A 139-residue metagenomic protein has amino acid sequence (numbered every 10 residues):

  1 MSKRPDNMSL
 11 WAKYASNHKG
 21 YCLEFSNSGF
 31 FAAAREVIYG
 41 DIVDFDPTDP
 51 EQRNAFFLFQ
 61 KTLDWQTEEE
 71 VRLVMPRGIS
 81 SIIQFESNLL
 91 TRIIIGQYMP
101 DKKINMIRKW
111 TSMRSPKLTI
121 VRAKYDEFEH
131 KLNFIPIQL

Functional and structural regions predicted by a protein language model:
M1-L139: Catalytic-core loop-and-flanking beta/alpha module that positions acidic residues for ribose/phosphate chemistry
